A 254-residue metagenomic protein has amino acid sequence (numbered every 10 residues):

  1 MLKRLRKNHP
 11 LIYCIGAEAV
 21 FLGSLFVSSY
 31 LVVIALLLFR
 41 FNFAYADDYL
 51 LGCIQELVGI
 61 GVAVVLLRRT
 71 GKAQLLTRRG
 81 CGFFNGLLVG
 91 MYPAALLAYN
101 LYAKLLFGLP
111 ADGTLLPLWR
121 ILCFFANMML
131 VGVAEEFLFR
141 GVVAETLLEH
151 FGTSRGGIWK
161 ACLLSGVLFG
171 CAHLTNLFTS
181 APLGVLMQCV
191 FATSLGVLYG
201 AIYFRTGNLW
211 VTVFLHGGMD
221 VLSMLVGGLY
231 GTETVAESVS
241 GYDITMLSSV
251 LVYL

Functional and structural regions predicted by a protein language model:
M1-N8: Short, Lys/Arg-rich, polar N-terminal cytosolic tail immediately upstream of the first transmembrane signal-anchor
I15-R69, F83-M91, R120-C123, N127 (+1 more regions): Alpha-helical transmembrane segments in multi-pass membrane proteins
L22-Y30, A94-Y102, G166-T175, G217-L229: Aromatic-anchored segments of alpha-helical transmembrane domains
L50, I54, L164-C171, L186 (+2 more regions): Hydrophobic residues within alpha-helical transmembrane segments of multi-pass solute transporters/permease subunits
R68-A73, L97-P110: Transmembrane alpha-helix boundary signature
A134-L164, A201-N208: Membrane-interface helix/loop boundary segments of multi-pass membrane proteins
L186-A201: Hydrophobic alpha-helical segments embedded in the membrane of multi-pass proteins
G217-L254: C-terminal membrane module of polytopic membrane proteins
